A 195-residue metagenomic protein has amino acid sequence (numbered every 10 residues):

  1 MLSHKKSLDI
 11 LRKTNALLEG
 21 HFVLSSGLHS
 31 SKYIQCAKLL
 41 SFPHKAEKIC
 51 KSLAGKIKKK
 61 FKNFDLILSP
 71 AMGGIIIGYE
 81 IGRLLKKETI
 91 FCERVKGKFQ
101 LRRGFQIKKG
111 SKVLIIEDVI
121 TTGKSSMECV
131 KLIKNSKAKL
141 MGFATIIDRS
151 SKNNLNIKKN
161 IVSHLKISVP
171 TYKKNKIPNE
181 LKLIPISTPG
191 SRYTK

Functional and structural regions predicted by a protein language model:
M1-K195: PRPP-associated nucleotide enzymes
